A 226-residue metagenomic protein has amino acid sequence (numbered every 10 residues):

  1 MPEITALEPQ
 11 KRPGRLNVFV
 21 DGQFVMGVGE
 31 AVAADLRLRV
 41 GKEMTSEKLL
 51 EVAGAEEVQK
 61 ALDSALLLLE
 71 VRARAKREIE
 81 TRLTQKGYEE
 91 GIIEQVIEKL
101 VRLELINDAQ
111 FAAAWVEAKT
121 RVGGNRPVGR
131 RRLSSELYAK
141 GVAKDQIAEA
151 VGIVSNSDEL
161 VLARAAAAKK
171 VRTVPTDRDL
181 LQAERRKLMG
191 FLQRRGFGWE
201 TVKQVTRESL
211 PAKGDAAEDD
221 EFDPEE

Functional and structural regions predicted by a protein language model:
M1-E226: An alpha-helical, amphipathic repeat domain used for nucleic-acid recognition, typified by the mTERF helical solenoid
